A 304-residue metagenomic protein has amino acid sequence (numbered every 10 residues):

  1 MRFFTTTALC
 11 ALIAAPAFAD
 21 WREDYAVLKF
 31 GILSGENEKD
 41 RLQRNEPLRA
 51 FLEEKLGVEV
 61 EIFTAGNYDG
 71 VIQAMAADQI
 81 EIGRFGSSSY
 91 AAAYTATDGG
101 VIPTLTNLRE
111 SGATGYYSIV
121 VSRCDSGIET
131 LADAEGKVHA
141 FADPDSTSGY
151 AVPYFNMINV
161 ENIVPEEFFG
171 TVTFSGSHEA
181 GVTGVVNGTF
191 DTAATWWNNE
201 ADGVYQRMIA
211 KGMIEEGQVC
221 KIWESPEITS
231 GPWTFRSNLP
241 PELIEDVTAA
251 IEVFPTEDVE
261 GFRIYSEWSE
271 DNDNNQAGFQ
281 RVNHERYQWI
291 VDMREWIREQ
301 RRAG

Functional and structural regions predicted by a protein language model:
I13-A19: Sec/Tat signal peptide C-region and signal peptidase I cleavage site
D20-A91: Extracytoplasmic small-molecule ligand-binding "clamshell" domains of the periplasmic binding protein/Venus flytrap
W21-I32, E36-P47, N238-G304: An extracytoplasmic/periplasmic, membrane-proximal ligand-sensing/linker region
K29, L33, P103-I119, I209-T248 (+2 more regions): Periplasmic-binding protein-like
E53-T64, Q79, V160-S175, E215-Q218 (+1 more regions): A local structural motif
D69-G83, A96-T97, Y116, A132 (+1 more regions): Short helices/loops that flank or line small-molecule/ion binding pockets
S122-D143: Flexible hinge/capping segments at coil-to-helix
V138-E242: Pocket-lining segment of extracytoplasmic ligand-binding domains
